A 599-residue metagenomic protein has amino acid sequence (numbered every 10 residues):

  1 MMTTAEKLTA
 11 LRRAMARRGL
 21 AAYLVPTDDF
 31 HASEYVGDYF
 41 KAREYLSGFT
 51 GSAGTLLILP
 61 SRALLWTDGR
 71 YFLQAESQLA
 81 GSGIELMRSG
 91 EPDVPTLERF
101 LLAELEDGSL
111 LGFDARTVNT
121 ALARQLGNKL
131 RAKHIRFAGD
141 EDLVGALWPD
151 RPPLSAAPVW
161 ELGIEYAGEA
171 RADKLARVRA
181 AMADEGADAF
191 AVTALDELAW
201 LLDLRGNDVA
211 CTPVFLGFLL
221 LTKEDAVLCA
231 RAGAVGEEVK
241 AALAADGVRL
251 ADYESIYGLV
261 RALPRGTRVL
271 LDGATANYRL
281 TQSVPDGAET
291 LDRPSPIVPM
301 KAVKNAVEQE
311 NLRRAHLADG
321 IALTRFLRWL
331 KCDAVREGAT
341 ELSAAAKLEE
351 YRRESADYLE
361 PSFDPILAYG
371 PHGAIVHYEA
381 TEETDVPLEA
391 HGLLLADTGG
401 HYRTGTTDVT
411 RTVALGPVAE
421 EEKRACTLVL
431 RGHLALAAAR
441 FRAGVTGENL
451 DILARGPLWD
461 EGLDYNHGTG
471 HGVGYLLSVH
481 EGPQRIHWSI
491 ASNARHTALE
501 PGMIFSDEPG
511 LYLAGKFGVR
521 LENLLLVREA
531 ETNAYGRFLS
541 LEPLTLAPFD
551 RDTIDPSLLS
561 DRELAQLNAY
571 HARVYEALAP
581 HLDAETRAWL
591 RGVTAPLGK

Functional and structural regions predicted by a protein language model:
M1-K599: Active-site neighborhoods and metal-handling regions in enzymes and metal-associated proteins
